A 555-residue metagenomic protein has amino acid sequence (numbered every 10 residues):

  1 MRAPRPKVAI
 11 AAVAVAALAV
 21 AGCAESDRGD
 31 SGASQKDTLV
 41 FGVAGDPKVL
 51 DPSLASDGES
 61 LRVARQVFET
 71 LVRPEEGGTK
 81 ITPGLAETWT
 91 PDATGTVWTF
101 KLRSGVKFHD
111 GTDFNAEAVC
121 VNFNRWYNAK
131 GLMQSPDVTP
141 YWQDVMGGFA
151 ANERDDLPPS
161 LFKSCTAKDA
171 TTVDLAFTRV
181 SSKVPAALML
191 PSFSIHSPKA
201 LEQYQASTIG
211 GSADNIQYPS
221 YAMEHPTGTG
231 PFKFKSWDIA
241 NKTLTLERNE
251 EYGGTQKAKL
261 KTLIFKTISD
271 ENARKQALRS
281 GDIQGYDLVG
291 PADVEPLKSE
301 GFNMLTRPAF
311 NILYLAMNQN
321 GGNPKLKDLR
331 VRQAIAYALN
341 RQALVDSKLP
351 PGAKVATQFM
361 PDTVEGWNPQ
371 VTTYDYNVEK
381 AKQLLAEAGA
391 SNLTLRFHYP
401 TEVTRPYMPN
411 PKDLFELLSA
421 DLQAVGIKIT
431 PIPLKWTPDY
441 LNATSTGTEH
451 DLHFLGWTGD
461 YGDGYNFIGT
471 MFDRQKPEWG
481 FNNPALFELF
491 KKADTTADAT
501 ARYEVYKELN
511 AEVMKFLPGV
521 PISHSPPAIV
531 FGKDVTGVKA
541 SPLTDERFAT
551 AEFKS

Functional and structural regions predicted by a protein language model:
G42-A93, T227-T229: N-terminal lobe/hinge region of extracytoplasmic solute-binding protein
E87-Y141, D174, K325: Aromatic- and charge-enriched surface segment that lines or borders ligand/interaction sites
R125, S220, N249-P296, F310: Ligand-site clamp/hinge motif
P136-I209: Surface-exposed binding/hinge segments that line and control ligand-binding clefts or catalytic entry sites
M189-T255: Gly/Pro-rich hinge or "lid" segments in bacterial periplasmic/extracellular proteins
I239-N241, A386-G459, A499: Ligand/substrate-recognition segments at binding pockets and active sites
L339-G366, N410-S419, D439-S555: Detector for C-terminal structural segments
V355-A388, E402-D413: Structural transition elements
